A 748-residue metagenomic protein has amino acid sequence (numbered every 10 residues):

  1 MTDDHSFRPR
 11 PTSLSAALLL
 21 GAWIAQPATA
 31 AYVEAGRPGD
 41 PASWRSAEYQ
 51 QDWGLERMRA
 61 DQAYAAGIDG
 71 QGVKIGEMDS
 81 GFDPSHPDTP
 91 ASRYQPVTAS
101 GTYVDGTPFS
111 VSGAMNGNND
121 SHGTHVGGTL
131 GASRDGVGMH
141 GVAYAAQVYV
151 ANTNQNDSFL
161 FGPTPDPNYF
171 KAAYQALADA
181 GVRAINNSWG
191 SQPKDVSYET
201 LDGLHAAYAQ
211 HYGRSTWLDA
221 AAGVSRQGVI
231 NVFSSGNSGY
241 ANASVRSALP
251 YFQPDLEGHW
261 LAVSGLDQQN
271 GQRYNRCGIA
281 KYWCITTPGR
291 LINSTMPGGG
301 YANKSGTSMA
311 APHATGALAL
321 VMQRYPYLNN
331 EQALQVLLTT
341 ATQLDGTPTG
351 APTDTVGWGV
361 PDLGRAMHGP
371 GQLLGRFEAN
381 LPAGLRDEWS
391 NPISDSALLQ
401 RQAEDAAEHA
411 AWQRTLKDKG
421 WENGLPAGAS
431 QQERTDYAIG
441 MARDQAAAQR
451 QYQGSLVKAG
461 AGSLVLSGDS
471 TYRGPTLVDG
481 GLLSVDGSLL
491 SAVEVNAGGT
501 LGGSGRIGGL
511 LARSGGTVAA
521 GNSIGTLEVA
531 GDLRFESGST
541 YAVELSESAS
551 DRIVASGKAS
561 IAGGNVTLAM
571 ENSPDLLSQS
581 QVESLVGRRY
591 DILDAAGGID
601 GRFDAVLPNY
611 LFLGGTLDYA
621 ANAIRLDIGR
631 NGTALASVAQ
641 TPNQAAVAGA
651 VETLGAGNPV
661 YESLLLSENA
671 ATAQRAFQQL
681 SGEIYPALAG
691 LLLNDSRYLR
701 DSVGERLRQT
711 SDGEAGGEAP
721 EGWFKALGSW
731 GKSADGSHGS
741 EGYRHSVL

Functional and structural regions predicted by a protein language model:
M1-A30: Gram-negative bacterial Sec-dependent N-terminal signal peptides
Y32-P41, Q50-Q51, D61-D166, A180 (+5 more regions): Subtilisin-like serine protease catalytic core
Y32-V33, D69-Q71, S121, S133 (+3 more regions): Substrate-binding/access-modulating region of protease and related hydrolase catalytic domains
Q51-D52, R59, A184-N186, H259-A262 (+1 more regions): C-terminal subdomain of the subtilisin-like protease fold in secreted/lumenal serine endopeptidases
D79, G101, L249-Q323, Y327: Extracellular S/T/G-rich loop segment that most often corresponds to the catalytic His/Ser-adjacent loop
R290, P297-G300, T307, P312-H313 (+3 more regions): Extracellular repeat-rich scaffold modules on cell surfaces
Q453, L466, G474-A549, V554-G563 (+2 more regions): Extracellular beta-solenoid/beta-roll
G657-L748: Outer membrane beta-barrel translocator domains of Type V secretion systems
